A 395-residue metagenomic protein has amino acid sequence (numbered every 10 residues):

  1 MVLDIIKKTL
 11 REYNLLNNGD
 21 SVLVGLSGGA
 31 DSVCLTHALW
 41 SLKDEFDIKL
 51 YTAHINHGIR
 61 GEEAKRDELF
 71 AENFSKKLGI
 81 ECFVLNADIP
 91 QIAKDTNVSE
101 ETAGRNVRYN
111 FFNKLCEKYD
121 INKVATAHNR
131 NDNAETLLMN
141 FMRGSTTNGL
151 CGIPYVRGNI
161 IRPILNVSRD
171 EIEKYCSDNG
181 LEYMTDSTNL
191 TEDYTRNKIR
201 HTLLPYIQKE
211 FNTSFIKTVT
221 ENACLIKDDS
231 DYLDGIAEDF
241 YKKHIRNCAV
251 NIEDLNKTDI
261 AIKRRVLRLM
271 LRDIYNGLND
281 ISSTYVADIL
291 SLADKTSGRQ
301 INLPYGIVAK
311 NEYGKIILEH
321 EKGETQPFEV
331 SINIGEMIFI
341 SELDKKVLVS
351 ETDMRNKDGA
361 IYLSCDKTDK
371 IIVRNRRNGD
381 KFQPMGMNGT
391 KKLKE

Functional and structural regions predicted by a protein language model:
M1-L26, A30-P205: Core alpha/beta nucleotide-donor-binding catalytic domains of modification enzymes
V2-T9, Y13-D31, Y51, I55 (+5 more regions): AMP-forming adenylation/ATP pyrophosphatase catalytic core
R143, Q208-K209, N256, R272: Alpha-solenoid HEAT/Armadillo repeat architecture
D186-L190, T213-I216, N279-D280: Short, surface-exposed loop/turn segments at secondary-structure junctions
N189-L190, Y194, K217-K227: Internal, active-site/partner-interface "lid" segment
Y206-T218: Inter-helical turn/loop segments and adjacent helix faces that build the functional surface of alpha-helical bundle
